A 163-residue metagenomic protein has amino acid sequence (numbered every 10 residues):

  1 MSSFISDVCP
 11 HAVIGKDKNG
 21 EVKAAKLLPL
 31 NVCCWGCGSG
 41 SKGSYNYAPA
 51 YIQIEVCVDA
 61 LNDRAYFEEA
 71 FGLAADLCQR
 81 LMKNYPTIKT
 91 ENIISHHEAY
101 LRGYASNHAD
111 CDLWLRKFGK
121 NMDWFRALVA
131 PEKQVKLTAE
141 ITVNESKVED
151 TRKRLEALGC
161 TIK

Functional and structural regions predicted by a protein language model:
M1-A48, D112: N-terminal catalytic cores of peptidoglycan-degrading enzymes
I5, Y47, D63-F71, V148: Solvent-exposed, acidic/flexible segments
S6, Q53, T138-E140: Short aromatic/hydrophobic contact patches that present stacked aromatics for nucleic-acid/ligand binding
K16, L81-Y85, G159: Sec/Tat-exported extracytoplasmic proteins
K16, V58, V143-E145: Non-catalytic surface loops within mature trypsin-like serine protease
I52, C57-V135: Basic/polar, cationic surfaces and motifs that engage anionic cell-wall and phosphate/carboxylate ligands
Q134-K163: Short, low-complexity, charged amphipathic interaction modules
